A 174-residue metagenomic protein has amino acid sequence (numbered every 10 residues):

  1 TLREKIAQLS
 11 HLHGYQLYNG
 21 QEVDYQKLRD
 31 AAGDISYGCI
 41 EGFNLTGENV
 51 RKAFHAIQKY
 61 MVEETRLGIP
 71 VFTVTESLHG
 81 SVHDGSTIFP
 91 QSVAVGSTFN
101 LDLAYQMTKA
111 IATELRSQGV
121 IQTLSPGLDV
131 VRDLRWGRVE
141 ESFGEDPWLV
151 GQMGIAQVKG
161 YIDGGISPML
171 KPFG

Functional and structural regions predicted by a protein language model:
T1-G174: Glycoside hydrolase catalytic-domain context in secreted enzymes
